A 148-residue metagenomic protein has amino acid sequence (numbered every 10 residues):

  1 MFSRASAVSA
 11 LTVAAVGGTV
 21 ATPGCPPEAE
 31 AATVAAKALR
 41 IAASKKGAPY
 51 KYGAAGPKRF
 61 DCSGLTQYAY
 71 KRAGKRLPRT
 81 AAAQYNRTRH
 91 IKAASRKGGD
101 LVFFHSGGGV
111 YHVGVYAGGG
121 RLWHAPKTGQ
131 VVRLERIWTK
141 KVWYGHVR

Functional and structural regions predicted by a protein language model:
F2-A14, A21-T33, L39, A117-R148: Aromatic- and glycine-rich peptidoglycan recognition patches
A35-A36, S63: Short, surface-exposed alpha-helical segments at coil->helix boundaries
K37-K45: Surface-exposed, glycine-biased beta-strand/turn segments
G47-F60, H105-K141: Glycine-rich catalytic cores of cysteine/serine-nucleophile enzymes that process amide/ester linkages in cell-envelope
A48-G98: Catalytic cysteine-centered active-site loop
